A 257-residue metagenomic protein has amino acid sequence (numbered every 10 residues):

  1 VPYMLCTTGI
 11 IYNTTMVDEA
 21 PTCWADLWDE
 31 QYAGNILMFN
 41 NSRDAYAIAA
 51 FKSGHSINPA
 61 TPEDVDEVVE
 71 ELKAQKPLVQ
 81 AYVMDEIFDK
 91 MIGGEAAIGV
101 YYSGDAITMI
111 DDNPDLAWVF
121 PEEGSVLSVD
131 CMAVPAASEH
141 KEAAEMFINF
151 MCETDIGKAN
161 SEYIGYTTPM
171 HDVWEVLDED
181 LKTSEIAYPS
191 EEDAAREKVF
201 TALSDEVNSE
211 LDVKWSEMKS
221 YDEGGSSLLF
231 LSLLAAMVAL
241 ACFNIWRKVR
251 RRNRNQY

Functional and structural regions predicted by a protein language model:
V1-E95: Extracytoplasmic ligand-binding site segments that recognize negatively charged/polar headgroups
V1-M4, D29-Q31, I92-G93, I110-N113 (+2 more regions): Extracellular/periplasmic catalytic domains that process cell-envelope and extracellular macromolecules
C6, V65-A74, D112-A136, K182: Periplasmic-binding protein-like
T7-M16, A50-G54, S128-A143, F150-M151 (+1 more regions): A bilobed periplasmic-binding-protein/Venus flytrap-type ligand-binding module shared by bacterial periplasmic
W24, I87-K90, A106, A144 (+1 more regions): Short, hydrophobic alpha-helical packing/hinge segments within bilobed ligand-binding/sensory domains
I98-D115: A ligand-binding cleft/hinge motif common to bilobed small-molecule-binding domains
P135-A195: Mature extracytoplasmic/periplasmic domains
E191-Y257: Conserved C-terminal helix/tail region of periplasmic/extracytoplasmic solute-binding proteins
